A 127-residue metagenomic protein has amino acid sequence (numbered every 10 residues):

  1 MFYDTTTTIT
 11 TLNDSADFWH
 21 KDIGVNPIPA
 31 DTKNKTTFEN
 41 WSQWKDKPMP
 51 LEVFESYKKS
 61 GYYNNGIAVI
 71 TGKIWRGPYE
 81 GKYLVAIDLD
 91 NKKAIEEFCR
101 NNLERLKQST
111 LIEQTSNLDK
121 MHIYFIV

Functional and structural regions predicted by a protein language model:
M1-V127: Conserved phosphate/metal-binding and DNA-contacting active-site motifs used in DNA phosphodiester-bond processing
